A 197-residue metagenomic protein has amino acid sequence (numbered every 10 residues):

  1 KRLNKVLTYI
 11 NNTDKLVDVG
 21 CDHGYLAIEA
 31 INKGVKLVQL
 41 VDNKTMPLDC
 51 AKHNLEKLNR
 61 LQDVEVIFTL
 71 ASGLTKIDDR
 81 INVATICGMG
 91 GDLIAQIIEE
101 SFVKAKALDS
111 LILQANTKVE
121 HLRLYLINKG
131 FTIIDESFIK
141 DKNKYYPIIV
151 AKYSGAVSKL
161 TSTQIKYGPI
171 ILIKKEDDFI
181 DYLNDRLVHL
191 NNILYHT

Functional and structural regions predicted by a protein language model:
K1-D14: Conserved alpha-helix/loop element of class I SAM-dependent methyltransferases that forms part of the SAM/SAH-binding
T13-D22: Conserved class I S-adenosyl-L-methionine
G24, I28: Glycine-rich SAM-binding Motif I of class I
L37-D42: Conserved SAM-binding motif I beta-strand of class I
M46: Conserved Rossmann-like nucleotide-cofactor binding loop
D49-D78: S-adenosyl-L-methionine
K76, D92-T197: Class I S-adenosyl-L-methionine
I81-G88: Short SAM/SAH-binding signature in class I
